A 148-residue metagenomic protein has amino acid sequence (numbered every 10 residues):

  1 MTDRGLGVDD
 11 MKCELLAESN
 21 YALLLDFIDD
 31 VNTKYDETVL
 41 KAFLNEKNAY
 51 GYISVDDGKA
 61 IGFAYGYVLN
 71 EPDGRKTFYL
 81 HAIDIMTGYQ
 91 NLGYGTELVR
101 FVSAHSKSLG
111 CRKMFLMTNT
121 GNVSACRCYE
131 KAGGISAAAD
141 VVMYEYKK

Functional and structural regions predicted by a protein language model:
M1-D9: N-terminal amphipathic/basic-hydrophobic helices that include classical n-h-c signal peptides and signal-anchor
T2, I135, V141-K148: Terminal substrate-recognition subdomain of acyl/acetyltransferases
M11, L15-R75, H81, R100: Acetyl-CoA-dependent GNAT
I83-I85, T118: Hydrophobic adenine-recognition pocket in adenosine-nucleotide-binding enzymes
I85, N91-A104, R127-K131: Conserved acetyl-CoA-binding loop-helix of GNAT-fold acetyltransferases
T96, T120-A139: Conserved active-site alpha-helix within GNAT-family acetyltransferase domains
K107-M117: Conserved GNAT acetyl-CoA-binding A-motif
F115-A125, E145-K147: Conserved beta-strand-loop-alpha-helix junction that forms the acyl-donor binding cleft
